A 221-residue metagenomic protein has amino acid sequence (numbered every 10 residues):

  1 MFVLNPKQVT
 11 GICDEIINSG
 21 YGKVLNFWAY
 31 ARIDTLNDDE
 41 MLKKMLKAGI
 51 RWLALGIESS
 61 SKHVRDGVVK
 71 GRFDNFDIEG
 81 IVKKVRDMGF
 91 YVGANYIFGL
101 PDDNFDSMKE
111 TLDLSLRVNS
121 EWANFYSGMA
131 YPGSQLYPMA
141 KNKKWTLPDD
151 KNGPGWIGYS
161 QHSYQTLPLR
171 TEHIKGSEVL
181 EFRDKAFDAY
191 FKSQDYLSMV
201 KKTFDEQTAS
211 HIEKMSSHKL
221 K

Functional and structural regions predicted by a protein language model:
V3-P6, T10-T208: A structural motif corresponding to the C-terminal lobe/cap of the Radical SAM core domain
Q207-K221: Short, amphipathic C-terminal "tail helix"
